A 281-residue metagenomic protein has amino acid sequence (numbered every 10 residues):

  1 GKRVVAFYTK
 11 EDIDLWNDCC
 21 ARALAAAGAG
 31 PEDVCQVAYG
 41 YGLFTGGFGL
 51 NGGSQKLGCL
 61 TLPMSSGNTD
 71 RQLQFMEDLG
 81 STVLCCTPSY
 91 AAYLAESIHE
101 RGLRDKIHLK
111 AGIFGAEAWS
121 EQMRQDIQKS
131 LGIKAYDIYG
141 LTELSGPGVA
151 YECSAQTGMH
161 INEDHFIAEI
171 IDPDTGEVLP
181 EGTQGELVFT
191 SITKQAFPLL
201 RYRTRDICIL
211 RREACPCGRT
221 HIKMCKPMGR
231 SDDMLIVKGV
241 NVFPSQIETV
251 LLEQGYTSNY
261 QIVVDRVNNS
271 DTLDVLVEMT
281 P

Functional and structural regions predicted by a protein language model:
G1-L15: Conserved AMP-binding A3 loop
R3-F7, G28-V34, T61-M64, Y136: Short secondary-structure capping/junction motifs at helix and strand boundaries
D12-I13, Y39, L60-M64: Short, flexible loop segments at the rims of nucleotide/cofactor-binding pockets, characterized by
D14, Y41-F44, A92: Short, small-residue-enriched loops and turns at beta-alpha junctions that line or gate enzyme active sites
W16-V34, N68-S81: Conserved ATP-dependent adenylate/AMP-binding module captured primarily in the ANL superfamily
C20-C59: Conserved AMP-binding loop of ANL adenylate-forming enzymes
L57-P281: Active-site glycine/GP-rich loop and adjacent strand/helix microenvironment that borders small-molecule binding pockets
